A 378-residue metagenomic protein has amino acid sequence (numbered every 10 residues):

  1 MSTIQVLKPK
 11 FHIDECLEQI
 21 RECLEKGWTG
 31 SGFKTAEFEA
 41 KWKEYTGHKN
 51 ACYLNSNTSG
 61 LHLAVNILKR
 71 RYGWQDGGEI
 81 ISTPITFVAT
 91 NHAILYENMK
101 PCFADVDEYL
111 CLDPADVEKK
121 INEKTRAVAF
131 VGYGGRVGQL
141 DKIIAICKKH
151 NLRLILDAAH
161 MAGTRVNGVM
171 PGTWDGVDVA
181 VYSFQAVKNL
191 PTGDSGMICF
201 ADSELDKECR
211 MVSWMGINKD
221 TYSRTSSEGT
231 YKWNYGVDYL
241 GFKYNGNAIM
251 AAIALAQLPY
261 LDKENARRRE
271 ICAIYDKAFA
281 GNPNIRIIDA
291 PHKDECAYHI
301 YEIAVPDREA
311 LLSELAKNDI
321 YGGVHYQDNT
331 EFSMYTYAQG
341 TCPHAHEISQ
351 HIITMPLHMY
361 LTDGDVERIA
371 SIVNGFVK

Functional and structural regions predicted by a protein language model:
M1-W28, L152, Y235-D238, P356: N-terminal "arm"/small-domain region of PLP-dependent enzymes with the aminotransferase-like
K10, T35-A40, Y45-C52, T58 (+6 more regions): PLP-dependent aminotransferase class I/II
W28, F33-E79, A93-Y96, F103: Phosphate-binding glycine-rich loop
I85-N91: Conserved coil-to-alpha-helix start sites within the AMP-binding
E97, K149-H150, N318: Helix C-cap/helix->beta junction micro-motif
K100-Y109, G323: Short beta-strand->loop structural element characteristic of the AMP-binding/adenylate-forming
Y109-T192, M197-K207, T354: Active-site phosphate-binding strand-loop segment of PLP-dependent enzymes
